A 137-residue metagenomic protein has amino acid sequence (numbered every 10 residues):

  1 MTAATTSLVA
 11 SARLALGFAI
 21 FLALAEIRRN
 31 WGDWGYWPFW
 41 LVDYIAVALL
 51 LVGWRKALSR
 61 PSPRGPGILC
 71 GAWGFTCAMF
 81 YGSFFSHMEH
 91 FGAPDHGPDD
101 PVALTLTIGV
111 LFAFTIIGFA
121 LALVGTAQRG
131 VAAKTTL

Functional and structural regions predicted by a protein language model:
M1-I20, L121-L137: Cytosolic juxtamembrane helix and N-cap/initiation of the first transmembrane helix
A4-S11, A15, G32-F39, S62-G65 (+1 more regions): Membrane-interface helix-boundary signature
S11-A48, A78-Y81: Hydrophobic transmembrane helix segments
A25-R29, V52-K56, S86: Membrane-helix exit/interface motif
R29-P38, M79-I108: Interfacial non-cytosolic loop connecting adjacent transmembrane helices
V47-S59, G118-L123: Alpha-helical transmembrane segments in multipass membrane proteins, preferentially the mid-helix core
G53-C77: Loop-to-transmembrane helix junctions at the membrane interface
P94-T135: Alpha-helical membrane-associated segments of multi-pass integral membrane proteins
